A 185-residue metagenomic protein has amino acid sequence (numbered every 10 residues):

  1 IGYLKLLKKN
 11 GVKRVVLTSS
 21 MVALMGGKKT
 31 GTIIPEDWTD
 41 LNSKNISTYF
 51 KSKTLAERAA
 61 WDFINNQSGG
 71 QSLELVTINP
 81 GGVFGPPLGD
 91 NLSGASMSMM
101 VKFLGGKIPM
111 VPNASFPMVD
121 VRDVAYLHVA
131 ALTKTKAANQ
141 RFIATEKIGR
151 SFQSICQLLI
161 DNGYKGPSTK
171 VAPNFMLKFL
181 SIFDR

Functional and structural regions predicted by a protein language model:
I1-S47, S68-G69: Conserved Rossmann-fold NAD(P)-dependent oxidoreductase catalytic core, especially the SDR/UDP-sugar
K9, S43-V76: Active-site Tyr-X1-5-Lys
S19, N79-P80, F84: Conserved SDR Rossmann-fold cofactor-binding beta-strand/turn motif
D40-N45, G89-D90, M97-V119: A conserved pocket-lining segment of Rossmann-fold NAD(P)-dependent short-chain dehydrogenase/reductase
K51, T77, P112-A125, R141 (+1 more regions): Conserved loop-to-helix N-cap of the C-terminal "lid" that shapes the substrate pocket in Rossmann-like
G69-Q71, G85-S98, A131-F142: Glycine/proline-rich active-site loop of Rossmann-fold NAD(P)-dependent oxidoreductases
L127-R185: Mid/C-terminal beta-alpha module of Rossmann-like enzyme folds, strongest in SDR-family dehydrogenases/epimerases
